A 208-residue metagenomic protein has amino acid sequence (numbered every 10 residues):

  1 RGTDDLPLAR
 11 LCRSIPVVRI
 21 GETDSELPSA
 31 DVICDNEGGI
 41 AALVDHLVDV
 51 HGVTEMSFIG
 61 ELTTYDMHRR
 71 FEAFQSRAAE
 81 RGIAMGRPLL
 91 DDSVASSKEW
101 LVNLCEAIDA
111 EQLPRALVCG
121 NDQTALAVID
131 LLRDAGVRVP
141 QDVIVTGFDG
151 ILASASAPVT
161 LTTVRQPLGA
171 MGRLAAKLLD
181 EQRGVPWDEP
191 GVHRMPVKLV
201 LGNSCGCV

Functional and structural regions predicted by a protein language model:
R1-G38, Q123, D149-L161: Flexible loop/hinge segments that line or gate small-molecule binding clefts
P7-I15, Q75-S76, V128-V137: Glycosyltransferases and closely related glycan-assembly transferases that use nucleotide-activated donors
I20, F58-E61, V118-C119, T146: Short hydrophobic segments within beta-strands
I20, V32, I59, L89-D91 (+2 more regions): Hydrophobic residues at beta-strand termini and immediately following loops that shape nucleotide-binding pockets
A30-F58, S97-E106, A125, Q166-G184: Hydrophobic alpha-helical segments within soluble ligand-binding/sensing domains
A41-I83, R87, G191-C205: An alpha-beta-alpha
A79-V118: C-terminal regulatory
C105-V208: Flexible loop/turn connectors
